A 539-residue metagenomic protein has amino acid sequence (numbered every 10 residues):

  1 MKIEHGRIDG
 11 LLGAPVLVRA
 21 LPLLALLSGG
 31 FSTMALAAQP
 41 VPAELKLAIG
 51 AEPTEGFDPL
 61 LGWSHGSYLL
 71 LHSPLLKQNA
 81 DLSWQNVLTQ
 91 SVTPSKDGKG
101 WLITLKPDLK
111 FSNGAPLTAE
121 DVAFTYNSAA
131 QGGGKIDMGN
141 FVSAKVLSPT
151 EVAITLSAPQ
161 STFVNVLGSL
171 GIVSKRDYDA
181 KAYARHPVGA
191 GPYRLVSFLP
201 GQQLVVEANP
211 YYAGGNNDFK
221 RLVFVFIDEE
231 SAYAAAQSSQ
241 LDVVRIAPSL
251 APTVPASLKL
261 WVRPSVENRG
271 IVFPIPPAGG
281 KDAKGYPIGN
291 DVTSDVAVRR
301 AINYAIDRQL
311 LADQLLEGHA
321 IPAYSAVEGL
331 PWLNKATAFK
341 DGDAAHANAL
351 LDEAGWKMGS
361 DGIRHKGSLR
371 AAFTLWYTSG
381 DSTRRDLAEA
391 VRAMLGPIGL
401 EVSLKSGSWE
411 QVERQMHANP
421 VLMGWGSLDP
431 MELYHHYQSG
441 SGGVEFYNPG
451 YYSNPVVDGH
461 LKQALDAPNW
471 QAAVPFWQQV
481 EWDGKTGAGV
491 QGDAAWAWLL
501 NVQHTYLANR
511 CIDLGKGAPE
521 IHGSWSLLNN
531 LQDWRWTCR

Functional and structural regions predicted by a protein language model:
R19, P40, D97, I136-D177: Surface-exposed binding/hinge segments that line and control ligand-binding clefts or catalytic entry sites
K46, T118-T125, P149-A153, G191-P192 (+6 more regions): Alpha-helical secondary-structure segments
K46-K96, N127, V188: N-terminal lobe/hinge region of extracytoplasmic solute-binding protein
S83, N165-N217, R221, E230-S231 (+3 more regions): Gly/Pro-rich hinge or "lid" segments in bacterial periplasmic/extracellular proteins
Q90-G133, L147, A153, A235 (+1 more regions): Aromatic- and charge-enriched surface segment that lines or borders ligand/interaction sites
G114-P116, E230-L241, P255, A297 (+3 more regions): Short helices/loops that flank or line small-molecule/ion binding pockets
L199, Q203, A208, N303-N348 (+3 more regions): Detector for C-terminal structural segments
P210-V254, E401-S403: Ligand-site clamp/hinge motif
